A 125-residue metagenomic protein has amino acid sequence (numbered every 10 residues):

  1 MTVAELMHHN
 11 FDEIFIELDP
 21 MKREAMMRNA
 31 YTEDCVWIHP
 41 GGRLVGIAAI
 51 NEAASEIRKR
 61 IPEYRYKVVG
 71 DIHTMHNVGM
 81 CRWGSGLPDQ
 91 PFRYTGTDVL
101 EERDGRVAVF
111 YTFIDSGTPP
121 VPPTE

Functional and structural regions predicted by a protein language model:
M1-P20: Short, aromatic-enriched amphipathic alpha-helices that serve as compact interaction elements
A4-E5, E24-N77: A solvent-exposed, acidic/Ser-Thr-rich amphipathic alpha-helical stretch
H9, E13, N29, A108-Y111: Short non-domain terminal segments
D12, C35-V36, D115: A broad detector of the eukaryotic-type serine/threonine protein kinase catalytic domain
I14, W37-P40, L87: A general structural-boundary detector
P20, R28-A30, L100: Generic structural signal for beta-strand residues in well-ordered domains
E52, R58-E125: A beta-strand edge to alpha-helix "cap/lid" segment located at domain peripheries
